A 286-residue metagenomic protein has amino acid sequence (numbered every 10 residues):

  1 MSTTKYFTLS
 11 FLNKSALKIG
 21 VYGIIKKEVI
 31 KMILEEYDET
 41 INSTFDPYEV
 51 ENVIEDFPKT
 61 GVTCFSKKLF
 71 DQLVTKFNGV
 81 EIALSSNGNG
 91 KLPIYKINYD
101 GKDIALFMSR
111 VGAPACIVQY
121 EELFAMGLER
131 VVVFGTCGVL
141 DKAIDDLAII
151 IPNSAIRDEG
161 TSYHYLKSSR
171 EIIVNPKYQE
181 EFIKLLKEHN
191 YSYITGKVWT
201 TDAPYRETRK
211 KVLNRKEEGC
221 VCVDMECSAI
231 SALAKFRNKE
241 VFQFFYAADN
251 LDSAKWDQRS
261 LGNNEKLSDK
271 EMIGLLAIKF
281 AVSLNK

Functional and structural regions predicted by a protein language model:
M1-K31: N-terminal amphipathic/basic-hydrophobic helices that include classical n-h-c signal peptides and signal-anchor
I25-I172, P176-E180: Metabolite-binding pocket within alpha/beta catalytic cores that recognizes anionic/polar moieties
K76, E181-H189, L233, L276-L284: Generic non-transmembrane alpha-helical segments
E129-R130, V221, E240: Short acidic/polar active-site loop segments enriched in Thr and Asp
I173-E217: Active-site rim beta-loop-alpha module in soluble metabolic enzymes
S228-E265: Zn-dependent metallopeptidase/amidohydrolase metal-coordination segment
S253-K286: His/Asp/Glu-rich mid-to-C-terminal helical/loop segments that flank catalytic regions of hydrolases
